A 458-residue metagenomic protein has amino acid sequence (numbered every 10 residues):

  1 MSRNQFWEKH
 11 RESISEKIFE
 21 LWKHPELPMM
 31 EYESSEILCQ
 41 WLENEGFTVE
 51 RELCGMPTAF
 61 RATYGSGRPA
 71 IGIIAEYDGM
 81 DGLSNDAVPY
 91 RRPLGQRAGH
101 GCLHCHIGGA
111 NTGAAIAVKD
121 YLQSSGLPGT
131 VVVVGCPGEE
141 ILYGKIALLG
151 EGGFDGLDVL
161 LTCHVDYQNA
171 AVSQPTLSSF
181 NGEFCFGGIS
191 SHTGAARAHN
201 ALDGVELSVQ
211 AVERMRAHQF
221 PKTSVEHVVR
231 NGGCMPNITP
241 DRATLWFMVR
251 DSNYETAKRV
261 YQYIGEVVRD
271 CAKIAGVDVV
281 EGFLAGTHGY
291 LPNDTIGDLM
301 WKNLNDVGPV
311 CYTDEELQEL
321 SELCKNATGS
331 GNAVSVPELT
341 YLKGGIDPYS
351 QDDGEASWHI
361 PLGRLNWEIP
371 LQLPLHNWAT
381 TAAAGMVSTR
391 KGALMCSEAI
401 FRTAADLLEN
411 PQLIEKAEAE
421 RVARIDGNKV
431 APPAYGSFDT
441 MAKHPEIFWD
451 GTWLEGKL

Functional and structural regions predicted by a protein language model:
S2-H100, C105, G109-G129: Acidic/His- and Gly-rich active-site-bordering loop/insert found across diverse amide/peptide-bond hydrolases
L21, A62, I73, H104 (+8 more regions): Divalent metal-coordination and catalytic microenvironments
E26-L27, V134-G138, L284-G289: Conserved short loop/turn motifs at secondary-structure junctions
M29, H100-G109, A196-D203, V387-E398: Short, conserved micro-motifs enriched in small and acidic residues
E50-L53, E139, V172-T176, K343-P348: Short Gly/Pro-enriched turn/cap motifs at secondary-structure boundaries
T58, G82, V88-G99, C105-H106 (+3 more regions): Histidine/acidic-residue-rich, glycine-tolerant segments that coordinate divalent metal ions
R61, G72-I74, V132, N181-C185 (+2 more regions): Beta-strand secondary-structure signal
L202, E206-L458: Metal-dependent amide/peptide-bond hydrolase catalytic core, centered on the "pita-bread" metallohydrolase fold
